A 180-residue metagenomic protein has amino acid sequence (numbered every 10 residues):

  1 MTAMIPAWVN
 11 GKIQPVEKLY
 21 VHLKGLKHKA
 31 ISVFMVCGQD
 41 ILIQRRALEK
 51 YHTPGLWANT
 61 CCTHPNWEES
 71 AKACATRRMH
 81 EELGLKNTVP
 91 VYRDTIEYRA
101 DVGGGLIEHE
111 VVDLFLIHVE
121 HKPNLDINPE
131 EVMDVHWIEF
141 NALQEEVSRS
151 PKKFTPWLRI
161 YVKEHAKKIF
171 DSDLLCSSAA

Functional and structural regions predicted by a protein language model:
M1-S32, V36: Acidic, metal-coordinating catalytic segment for phosphate/diphosphate chemistry, firing primarily on the Nudix
P15-V16, Q44, T95: Residue-level detector of high-confidence beta-strand sites
L19, G55, I96, L106-A180: Nudix hydrolase/Nudix homology domain
L26, K50, P54, W67-E68 (+2 more regions): Hydrophobic alpha-helical segments and helix-packing faces
A30-C61: A glycine-rich, hydrophobic loop/mini-helix early in the fold
V33, C61, Y92, D113-F115: A structural signal for short, well-ordered beta-strand segments
I43, T60-R93: The catalytic Nudix box helix
R93-R99: Generic short beta-strand segments
